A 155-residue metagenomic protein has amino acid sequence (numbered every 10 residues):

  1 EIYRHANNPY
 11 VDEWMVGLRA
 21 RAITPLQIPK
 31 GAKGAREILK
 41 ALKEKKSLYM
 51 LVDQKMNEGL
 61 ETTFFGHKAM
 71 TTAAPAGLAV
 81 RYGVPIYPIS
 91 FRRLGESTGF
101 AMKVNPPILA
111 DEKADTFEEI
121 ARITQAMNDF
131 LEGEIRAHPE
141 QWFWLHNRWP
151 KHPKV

Functional and structural regions predicted by a protein language model:
E1-K46: Conserved nucleotide-cofactor-binding alpha/beta core module
R21, A32-V155: Non-catalytic C-terminal accessory region of glycerolipid acyltransferases and related lyso-lipid remodeling enzymes
